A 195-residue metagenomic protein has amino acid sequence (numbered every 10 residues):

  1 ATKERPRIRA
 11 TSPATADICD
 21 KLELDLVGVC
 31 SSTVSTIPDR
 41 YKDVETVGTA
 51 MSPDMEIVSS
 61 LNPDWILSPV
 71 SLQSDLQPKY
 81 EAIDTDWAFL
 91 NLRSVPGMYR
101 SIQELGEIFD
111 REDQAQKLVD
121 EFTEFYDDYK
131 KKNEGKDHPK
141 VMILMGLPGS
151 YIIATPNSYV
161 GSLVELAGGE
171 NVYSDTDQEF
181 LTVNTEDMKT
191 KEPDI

Functional and structural regions predicted by a protein language model:
A1-T2, R7, D75-S150, E170-D175 (+1 more regions): Extracytoplasmic substrate-binding proteins
R7-L61, W65-S71, V172: A short, structured surface patch at a secondary-structure boundary
S12, V70, T176, F180 (+1 more regions): Short secondary-structure boundary segments
L22, K42, I83-D84, A167: Short, structured coil segments at secondary-structure junctions
S31-I37, I152-L181: Alpha-helical, coiled-coil/dimerization segments enriched in small aliphatic residues
M55-S68, T85, N184-I195: Proline-aspartate-enriched helix->loop->beta-strand connector
S74-D75, G161: Secondary-structure junction motif
